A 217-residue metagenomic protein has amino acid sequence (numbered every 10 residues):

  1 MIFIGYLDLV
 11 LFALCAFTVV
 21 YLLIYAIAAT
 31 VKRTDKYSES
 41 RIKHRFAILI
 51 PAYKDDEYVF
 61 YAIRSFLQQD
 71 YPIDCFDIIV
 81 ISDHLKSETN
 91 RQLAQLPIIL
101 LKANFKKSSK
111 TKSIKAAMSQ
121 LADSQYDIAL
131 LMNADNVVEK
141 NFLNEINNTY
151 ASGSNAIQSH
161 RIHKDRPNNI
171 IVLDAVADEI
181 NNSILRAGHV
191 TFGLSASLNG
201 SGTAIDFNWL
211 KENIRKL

Functional and structural regions predicted by a protein language model:
M1-I42: N-terminal membrane-anchoring/stem segments of glycan-assembly enzymes
R45-A47, D77: Cell-envelope/extracellular polymer assembly enzymes that use nucleotide-activated donors
A52-F60, S82, K86: A structural helix-start
R64-C75: Short, acidic, metal-binding catalytic loop of nucleotide-sugar glycosyltransferases
I81-N90, N104-K107, V137: A conserved acidic beta->alpha catalytic loop
E88, N133-T149: Acidic donor-binding/catalytic loop of UDP-sugar-dependent glycosyltransferases, especially processive GT2
K102, K107-S113, E145-L217: Long helical/loop segments within the catalytic core of UDP-sugar-dependent glycosyltransferases, especially the large
K115-I128: Active-site nucleotide-sugar/metal-binding loop of Leloir-type enzymes
